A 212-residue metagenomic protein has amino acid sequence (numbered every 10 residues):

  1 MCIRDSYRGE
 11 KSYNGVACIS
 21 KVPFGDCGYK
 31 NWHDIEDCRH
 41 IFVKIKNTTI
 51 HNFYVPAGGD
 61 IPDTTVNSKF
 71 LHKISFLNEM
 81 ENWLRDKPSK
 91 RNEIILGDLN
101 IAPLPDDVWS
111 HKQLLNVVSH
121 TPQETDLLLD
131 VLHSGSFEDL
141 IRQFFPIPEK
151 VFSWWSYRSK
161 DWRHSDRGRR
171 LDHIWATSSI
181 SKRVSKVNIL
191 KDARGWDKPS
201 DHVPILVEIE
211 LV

Functional and structural regions predicted by a protein language model:
R4-P62: Structured beta-strand-rich core segments of catalytic domains in phosphoester-bond hydrolases
K11-Y13, F24, V55-D60, N100-A102 (+4 more regions): Short, solvent-exposed loop/turn segments at secondary-structure junctions
S12-C27, W162-R183: Conserved beta strand-loop-helix elements of the APE1-like EEP
K21, V43-N47, T177-S178, S200 (+1 more regions): Active-site beta-strand termini and strand-to-loop segments that position acidic
P56-L77, K112-V117: Surface-exposed cleft-lining segments at the edges of enzyme active sites
F76-A176: Metal-dependent phosphoesterases centered on the DNase I-like endonuclease/exonuclease/phosphatase
E138-D139, S181-K186: Substrate-binding/catalytic groove segments of enzymes that remodel or degrade extracellular structural polymers
N188-V212: Surface polyanion/phosphate-binding segment centered on an Asp-His-Pro turn
